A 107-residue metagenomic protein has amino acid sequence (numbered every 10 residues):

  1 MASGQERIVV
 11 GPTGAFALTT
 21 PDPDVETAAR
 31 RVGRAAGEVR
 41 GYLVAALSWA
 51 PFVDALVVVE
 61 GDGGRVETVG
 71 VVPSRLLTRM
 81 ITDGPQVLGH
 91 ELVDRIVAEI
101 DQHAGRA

Functional and structural regions predicted by a protein language model:
M1-S3, P12-T13, T20-A107: Surface-exposed interaction regions that form or flank ligand-binding interfaces
R7-V9: Short beta-strand scaffold segments in enzyme catalytic cores
